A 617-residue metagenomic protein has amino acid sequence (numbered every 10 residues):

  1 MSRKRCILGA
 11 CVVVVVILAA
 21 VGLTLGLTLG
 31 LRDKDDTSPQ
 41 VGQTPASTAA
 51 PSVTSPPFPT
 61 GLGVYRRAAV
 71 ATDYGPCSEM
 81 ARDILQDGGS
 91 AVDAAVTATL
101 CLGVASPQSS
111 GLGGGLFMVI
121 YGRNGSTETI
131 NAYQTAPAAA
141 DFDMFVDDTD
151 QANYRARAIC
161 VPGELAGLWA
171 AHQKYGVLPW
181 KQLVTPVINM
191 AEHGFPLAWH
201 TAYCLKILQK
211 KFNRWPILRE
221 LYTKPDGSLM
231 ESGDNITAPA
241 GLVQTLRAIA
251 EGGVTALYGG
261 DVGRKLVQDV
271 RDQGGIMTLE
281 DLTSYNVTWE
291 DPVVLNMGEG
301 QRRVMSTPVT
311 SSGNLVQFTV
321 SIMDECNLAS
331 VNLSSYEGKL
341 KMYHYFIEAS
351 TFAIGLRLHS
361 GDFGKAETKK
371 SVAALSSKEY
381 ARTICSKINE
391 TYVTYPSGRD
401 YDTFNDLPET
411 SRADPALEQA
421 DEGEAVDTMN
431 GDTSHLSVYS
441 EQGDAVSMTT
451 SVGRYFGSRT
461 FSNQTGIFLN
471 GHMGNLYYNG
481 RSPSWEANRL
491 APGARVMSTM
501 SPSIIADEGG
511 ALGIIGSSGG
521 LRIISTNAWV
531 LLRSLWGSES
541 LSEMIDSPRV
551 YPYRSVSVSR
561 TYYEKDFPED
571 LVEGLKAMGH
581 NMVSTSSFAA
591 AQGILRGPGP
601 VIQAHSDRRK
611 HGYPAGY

Functional and structural regions predicted by a protein language model:
R3-S47: Alpha-helical transmembrane segments in eukaryotic/viral proteins
P45-D83, G89-G252, L257-G259, R264-S311: Noncatalytic scaffold domains of N-terminal-nucleophile
S47, P239, L328-S451, T465: Internal maturation/activation junctions in enzymes
I84-L85, A166-K174, G252-L257, R264 (+2 more regions): Alpha-helical support elements that line or immediately flank enzyme active sites and cofactor-binding pockets
V92-T99, K181-E192, K265-Q268, S334-R357 (+1 more regions): Short, well-structured alpha-helical segments that form the helix of a local strand-helix-strand
V104-E128, I276-T278, S434, Y439-G513 (+1 more regions): Active-site rim segments in enzyme catalytic domains, especially the processed small/beta chain of N-terminal
I276-G298, C385-D427, L469-M500, I504: Active-site Gly/Thr loop motif
F363, Q442, G493-R495, N527-A528 (+2 more regions): Extended C-terminal subregions enriched in glycine
